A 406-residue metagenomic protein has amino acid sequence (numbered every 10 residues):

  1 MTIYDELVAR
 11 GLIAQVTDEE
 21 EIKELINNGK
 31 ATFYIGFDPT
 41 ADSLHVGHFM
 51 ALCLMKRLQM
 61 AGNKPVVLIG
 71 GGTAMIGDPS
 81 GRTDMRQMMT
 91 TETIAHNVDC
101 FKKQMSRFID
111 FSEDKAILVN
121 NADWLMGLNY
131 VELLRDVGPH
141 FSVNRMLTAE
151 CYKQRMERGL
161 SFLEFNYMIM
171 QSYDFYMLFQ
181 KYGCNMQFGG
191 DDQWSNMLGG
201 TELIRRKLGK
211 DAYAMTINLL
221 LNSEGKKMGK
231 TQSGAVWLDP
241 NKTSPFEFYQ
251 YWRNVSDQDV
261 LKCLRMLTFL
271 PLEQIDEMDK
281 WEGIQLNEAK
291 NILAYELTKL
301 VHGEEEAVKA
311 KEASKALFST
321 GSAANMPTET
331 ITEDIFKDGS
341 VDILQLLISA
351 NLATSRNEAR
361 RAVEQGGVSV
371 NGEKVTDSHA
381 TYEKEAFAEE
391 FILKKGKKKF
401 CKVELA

Functional and structural regions predicted by a protein language model:
M1-Q193, L198-T201, L208-Y213, K226 (+1 more regions): NTP-dependent nucleotidyl-transfer catalytic core
I204-A406: Conserved nucleotide- and phosphate/pyrophosphate-binding catalytic cores in adenylate/nucleotidyl-handling enzymes
